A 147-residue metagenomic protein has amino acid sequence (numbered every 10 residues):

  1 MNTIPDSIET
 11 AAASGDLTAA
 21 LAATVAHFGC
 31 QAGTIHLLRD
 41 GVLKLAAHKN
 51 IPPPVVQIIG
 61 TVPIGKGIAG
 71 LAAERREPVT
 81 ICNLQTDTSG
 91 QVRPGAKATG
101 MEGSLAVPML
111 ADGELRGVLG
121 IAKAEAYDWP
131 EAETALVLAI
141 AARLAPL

Functional and structural regions predicted by a protein language model:
M1-G15, L147: Signal-transmission linkers at sensory-effector interfaces
E9-A46, V56-I58, K66: Helix-loop-beta substructure at the N-terminus of cytosolic sensory domains that couple signal/ligand detection
L38, V42, A46, P54-D87: Regulatory sensory and allosteric helical modules in signal-transduction proteins and certain transcription factors
P52-Q57, C82-G103, K123: Signal-transducing coupling segments at domain and membrane junctions
A69, M109-K123: Sensory-domain boundary capping and coupling elements
E74-P78, D112, L136-L147: Signal-transmission/dimerization alpha-helices at domain junctions
E102-L110: A short, aliphatic-rich beta-strand micro-motif
A122-I140: Regulatory loop-to-helix N-cap segments in sensory/regulatory domains that couple ligand/signal detection
